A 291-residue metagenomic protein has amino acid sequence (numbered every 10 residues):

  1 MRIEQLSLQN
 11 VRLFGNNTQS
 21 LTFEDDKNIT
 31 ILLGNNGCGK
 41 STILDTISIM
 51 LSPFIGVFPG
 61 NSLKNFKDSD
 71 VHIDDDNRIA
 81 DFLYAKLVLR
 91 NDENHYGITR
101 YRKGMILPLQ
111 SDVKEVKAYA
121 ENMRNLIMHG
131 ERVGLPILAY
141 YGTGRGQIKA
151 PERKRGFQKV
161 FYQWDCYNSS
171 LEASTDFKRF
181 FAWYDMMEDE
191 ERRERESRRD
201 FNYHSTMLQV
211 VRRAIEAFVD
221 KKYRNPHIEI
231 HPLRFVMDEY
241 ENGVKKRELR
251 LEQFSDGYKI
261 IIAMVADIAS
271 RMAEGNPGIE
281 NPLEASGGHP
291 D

Functional and structural regions predicted by a protein language model:
M1-R179, D220: P-loop NTPase switch/coupling surface
L6, H289-D291: Hydrophobic positions in the central parallel beta-sheet of the AAA+
I73-L83, N242-L251, D291: Short, charged low-complexity intrinsically disordered segments located at boundaries of structured domains
R90, S169-G288: Extended helical coiled-coil dimerization/tether regions that scaffold and oligomerize large DNA-maintenance assemblies
